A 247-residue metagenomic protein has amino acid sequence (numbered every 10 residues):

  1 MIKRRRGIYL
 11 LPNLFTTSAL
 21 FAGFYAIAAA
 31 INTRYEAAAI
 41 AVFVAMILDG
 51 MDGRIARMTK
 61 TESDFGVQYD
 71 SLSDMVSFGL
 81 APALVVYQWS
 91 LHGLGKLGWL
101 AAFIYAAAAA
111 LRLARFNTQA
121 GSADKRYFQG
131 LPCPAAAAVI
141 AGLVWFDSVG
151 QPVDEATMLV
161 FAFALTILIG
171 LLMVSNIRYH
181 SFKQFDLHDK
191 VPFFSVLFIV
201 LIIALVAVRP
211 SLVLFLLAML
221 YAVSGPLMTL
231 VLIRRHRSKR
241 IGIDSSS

Functional and structural regions predicted by a protein language model:
M1-G50, M228, S238, S245-S247: Topogenic membrane-insertion module of multi-pass membrane proteins
M1-K3, D52-S63, R115-R126, D244: Cytosolic, membrane-interface loops and tails of multi-pass inner-membrane proteins
R4-N13, F65-S73, R126-Q129, S181-V191: Short, amphipathic, aromatic/basic-enriched membrane-interface segments that mark the entry/exit of transmembrane
G7, L11-T17, M58-L113: Multi-pass membrane catalytic core of lipid/isoprenoid biosynthesis enzymes
Y25-I40, V76, L80-L100, G142-F161 (+1 more regions): Helix-coil boundary and interhelical linker segments in multi-pass alpha-helical membrane proteins
G50-M58, A110-N117, S175, P226-S238: Juxtamembrane membrane-interface segments at transmembrane alpha-helix termini
W99-A141: Hydrophobic, well-structured mid-protein blocks that either form specific transmembrane helices
K125-S247: C-terminal membrane-associated helical module and adjoining short loops/tails
